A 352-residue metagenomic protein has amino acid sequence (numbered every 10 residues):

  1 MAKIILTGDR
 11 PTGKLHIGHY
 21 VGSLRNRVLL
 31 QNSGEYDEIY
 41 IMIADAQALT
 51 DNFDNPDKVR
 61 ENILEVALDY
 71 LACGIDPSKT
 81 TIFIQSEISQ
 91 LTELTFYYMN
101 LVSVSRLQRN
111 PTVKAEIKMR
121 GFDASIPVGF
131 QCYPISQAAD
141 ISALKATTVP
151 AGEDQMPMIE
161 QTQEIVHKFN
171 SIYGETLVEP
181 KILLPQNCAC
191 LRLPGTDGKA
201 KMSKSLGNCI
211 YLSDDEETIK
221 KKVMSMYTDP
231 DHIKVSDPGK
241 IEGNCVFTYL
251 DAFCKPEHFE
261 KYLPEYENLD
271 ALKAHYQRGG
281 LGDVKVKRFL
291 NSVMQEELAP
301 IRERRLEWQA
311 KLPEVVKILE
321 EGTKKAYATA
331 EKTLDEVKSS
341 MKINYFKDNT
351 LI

Functional and structural regions predicted by a protein language model:
M1-K3, F346-K347: Extreme N-terminus of proteins, especially the signal/transit-peptide cleavage junction and the first residues
A2-A139, E296-L298, R302, L306: N-terminal Rossmann-like or analogous alpha/beta NTP/dinucleotide-binding catalytic cores that position adenine
R10, Q47-A48, L144-V149, G207 (+1 more regions): A broad detector of the eukaryotic-type serine/threonine protein kinase catalytic domain
L15-L24, Y40, D45, D54-V59 (+7 more regions): Structured ligand/cofactor/substrate-binding pocket environments in proteins
R109-N110, A146-T147, G174, K204-S205: A short secondary-structure junction signal
P157, Q163-I352: Conserved nucleotide- and phosphate/pyrophosphate-binding catalytic cores in adenylate/nucleotidyl-handling enzymes
